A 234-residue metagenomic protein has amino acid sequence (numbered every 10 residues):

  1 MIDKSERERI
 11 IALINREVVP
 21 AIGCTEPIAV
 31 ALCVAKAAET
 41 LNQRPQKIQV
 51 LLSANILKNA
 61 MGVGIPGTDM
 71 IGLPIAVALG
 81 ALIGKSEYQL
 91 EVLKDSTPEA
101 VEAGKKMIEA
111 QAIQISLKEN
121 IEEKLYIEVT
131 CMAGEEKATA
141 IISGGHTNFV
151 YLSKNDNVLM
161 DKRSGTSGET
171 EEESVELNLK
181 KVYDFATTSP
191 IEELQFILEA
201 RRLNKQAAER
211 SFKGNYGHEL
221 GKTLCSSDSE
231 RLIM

Functional and structural regions predicted by a protein language model:
M1-I11, N42-I56, T223-M234: Acidic-glycine-rich active-site phosphate/pyrophosphate-binding loop
S5-R9, T25-L32, T68-G72, A76 (+5 more regions): Conserved active-site and cofactor/substrate-binding residues in soluble primary-metabolism enzymes
R9-I22, K58, N178-A186: Generic N-terminal amphipathic, Lys/Arg-enriched alpha-helix
A12-P20, P27, A31, P98-N120 (+1 more regions): Polyanion-binding surfaces on beta-sheet-dominated domains and ring/shell assemblies
N15-G23, C33, L51, A60-G64: Short glycine-rich or small-residue beta-strand-to-loop segments that form or flank ligand, phosphate, metal/Fe-S
P27-Q43: Alpha-helical support elements that line or immediately flank enzyme active sites and cofactor-binding pockets
Q46-Q89, V101-I113: A structural-propensity feature for long, helix-poor, extended segments
E109-M234: Signature of multi-pass transmembrane helix bundles
